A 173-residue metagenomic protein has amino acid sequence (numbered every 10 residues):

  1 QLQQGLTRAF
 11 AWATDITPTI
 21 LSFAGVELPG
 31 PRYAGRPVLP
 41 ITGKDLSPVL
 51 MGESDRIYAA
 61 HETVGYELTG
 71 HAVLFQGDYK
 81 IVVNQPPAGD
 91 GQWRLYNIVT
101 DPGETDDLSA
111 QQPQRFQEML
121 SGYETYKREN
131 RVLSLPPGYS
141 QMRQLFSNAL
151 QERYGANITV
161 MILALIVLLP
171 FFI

Functional and structural regions predicted by a protein language model:
L2-G5, A9-I98, A149-R153: C-terminal cap/loop subdomain of S1 sulfatases and analogous C-terminal strand-loop tails that border
I16, L21, I81, P86-Q92 (+1 more regions): Long, internal low-complexity/basic segments
